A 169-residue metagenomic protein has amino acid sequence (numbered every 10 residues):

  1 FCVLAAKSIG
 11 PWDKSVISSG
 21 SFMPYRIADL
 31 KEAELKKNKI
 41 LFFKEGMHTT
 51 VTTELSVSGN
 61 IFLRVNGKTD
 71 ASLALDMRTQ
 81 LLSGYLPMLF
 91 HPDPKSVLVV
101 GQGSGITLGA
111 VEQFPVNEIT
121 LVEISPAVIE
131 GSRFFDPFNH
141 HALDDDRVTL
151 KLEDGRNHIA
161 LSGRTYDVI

Functional and structural regions predicted by a protein language model:
F1-D70, L81: Basic, ligand-binding patches in group-transfer machinery, especially extracytoplasmic/periplasmic segments
F22-A28, D70-V168: The AdoMet/dcAdoMet-binding core of the Class I SAM-like
